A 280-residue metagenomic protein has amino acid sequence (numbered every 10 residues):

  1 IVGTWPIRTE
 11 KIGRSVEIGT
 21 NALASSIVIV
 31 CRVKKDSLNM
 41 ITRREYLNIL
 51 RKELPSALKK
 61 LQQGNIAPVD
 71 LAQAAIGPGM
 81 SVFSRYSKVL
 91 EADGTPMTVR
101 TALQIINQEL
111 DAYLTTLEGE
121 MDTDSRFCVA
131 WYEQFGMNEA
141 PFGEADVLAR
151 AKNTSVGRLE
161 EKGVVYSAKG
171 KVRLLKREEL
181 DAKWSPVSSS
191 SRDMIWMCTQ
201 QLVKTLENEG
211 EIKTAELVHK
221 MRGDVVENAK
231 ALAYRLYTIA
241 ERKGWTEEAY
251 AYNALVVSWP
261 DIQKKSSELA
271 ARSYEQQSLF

Functional and structural regions predicted by a protein language model:
I1-V2: Conserved Class I SAM-dependent methyltransferase catalytic core
I7-K11: Short amphipathic alpha-helical segments embedded in low-complexity Lys/Glu-rich regions
R14-Q63: Flexible, glycine-/basic-rich loop-and-beta segments that form/coincide with the SAM-dependent methyltransferase
Q62-F280: C-terminal accessory/interaction regions of large nucleic acid-associated machines
